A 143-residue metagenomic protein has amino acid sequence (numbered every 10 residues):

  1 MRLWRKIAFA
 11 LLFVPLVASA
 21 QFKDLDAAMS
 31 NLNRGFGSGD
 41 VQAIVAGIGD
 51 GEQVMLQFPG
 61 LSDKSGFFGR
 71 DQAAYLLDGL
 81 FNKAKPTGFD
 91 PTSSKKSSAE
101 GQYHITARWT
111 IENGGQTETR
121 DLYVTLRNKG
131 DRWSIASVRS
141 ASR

Functional and structural regions predicted by a protein language model:
M1-L11: Bacterial N-terminal signal peptides that target proteins for export
L11-A20: Hydrophobic h-region of N-terminal signal peptides that target proteins for export in Gram-negative bacteria
K23-D40: Short, aromatic-enriched amphipathic alpha-helices that serve as compact interaction elements
A27, Q42, L61, S94-A99 (+1 more regions): Exposed acidic/polar residues on beta-strands and adjacent loops within beta-sheet cores, strongest in beta-propeller
D40-M55: Short, well-ordered alpha-helical segments enriched in acidic and aromatic residues
V54-G66: A short gly/proline-enriched turn/hairpin at secondary-structure junctions
F68-G114: Surface-exposed, charged secondary-structure patches
T117-R143: Short beta-strand edge/turn micro-motifs at domain boundaries
